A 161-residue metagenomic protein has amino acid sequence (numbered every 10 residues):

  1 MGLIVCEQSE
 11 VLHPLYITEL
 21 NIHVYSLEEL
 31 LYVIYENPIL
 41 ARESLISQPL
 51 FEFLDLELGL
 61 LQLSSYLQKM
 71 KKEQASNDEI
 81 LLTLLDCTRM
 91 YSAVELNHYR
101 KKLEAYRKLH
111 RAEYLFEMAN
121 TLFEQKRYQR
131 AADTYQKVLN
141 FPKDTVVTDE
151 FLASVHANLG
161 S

Functional and structural regions predicted by a protein language model:
M1-Y91: Helical anchoring/docking segments at protein termini
K72, K143-D144: Short, flexible helix-adjacent loops and helix caps
V94-M118, L122, D144-F151: TPR-adjacent "capping" and linker segments in tetratricopeptide-repeat scaffold/adaptor proteins
L122, T134, V155-L159: TPR/Sel1-like alpha-solenoid repeat signature
Q136-P142: Amphipathic alpha-helical segments of tetratricopeptide repeats
N140, L152-S161: Non-heme di-metal
